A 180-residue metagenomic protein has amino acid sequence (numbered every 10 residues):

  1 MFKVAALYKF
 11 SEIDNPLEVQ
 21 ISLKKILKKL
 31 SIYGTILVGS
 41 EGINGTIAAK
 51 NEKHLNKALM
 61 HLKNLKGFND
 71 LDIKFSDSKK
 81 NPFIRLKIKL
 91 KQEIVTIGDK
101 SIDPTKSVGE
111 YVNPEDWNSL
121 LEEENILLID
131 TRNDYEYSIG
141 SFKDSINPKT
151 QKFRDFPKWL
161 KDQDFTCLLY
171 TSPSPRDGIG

Functional and structural regions predicted by a protein language model:
M1-E12: Short glycine-/aliphatic-rich beta-strand segments at the starts of folded cytosolic domains
F10, E41-A48, L65-L127, N133-G140 (+1 more regions): Flexible, polar/low-complexity N-terminal or interdomain linker segments that lie immediately upstream of folded
I13-L30: Short amphipathic alpha-helix segments
L23, K57-N64: Short amphipathic alpha-helices in soluble, non-transmembrane regions that often serve as interface/regulatory elements
G34-G39: Short beta-strand
A48-H54: Helix N-cap motif at beta-to-alpha junctions
I146-L168: Helix-loop module immediately N-terminal to the HCX5R catalytic loop in PTP-like cysteine phosphatase domains
Y170-G180: Single conserved hydrophobic/aromatic residue that forms the stacking wall/gate of nucleotide- or nucleobase-binding
